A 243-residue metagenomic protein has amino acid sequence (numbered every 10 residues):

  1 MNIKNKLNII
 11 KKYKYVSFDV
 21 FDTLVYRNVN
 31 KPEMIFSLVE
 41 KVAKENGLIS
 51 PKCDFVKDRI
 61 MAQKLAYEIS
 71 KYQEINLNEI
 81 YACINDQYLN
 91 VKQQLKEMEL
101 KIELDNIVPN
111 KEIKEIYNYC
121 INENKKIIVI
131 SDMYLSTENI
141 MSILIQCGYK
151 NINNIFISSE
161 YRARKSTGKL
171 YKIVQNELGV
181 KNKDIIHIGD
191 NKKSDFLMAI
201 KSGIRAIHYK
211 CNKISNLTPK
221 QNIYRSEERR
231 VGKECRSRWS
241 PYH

Functional and structural regions predicted by a protein language model:
I3-K57: Active-site neighborhood of HAD-like aspartate-dependent phosphohydrolases
D54-E74, E79: N-terminal accessory alpha/beta regions
Y72-I128: Short, acidic loop-to-helix structural element flanking the phosphoryl-transfer center in phosphate-processing enzymes
I121-I128, M133-E160: Substrate-recognition/cap helix-loop segment adjacent to the acidic, metal-dependent catalytic center of Asp-based
A163-R164: Catalytic cores of eukaryotic secretory-pathway lumenal/extracellular enzymes that build and remodel glycoconjugates
G168-K193: Conserved Lys-Pro-Asp/Glu-containing loop-to-beta segment of HAD-superfamily phosphomonoesterases, centered on
I188, K193-Q221: Acidic, Mg2+-coordinating phosphoryl-transfer loop and its flanking beta/alpha structural elements, shared across
G232-H243: Positively charged, low-complexity/disordered segments
